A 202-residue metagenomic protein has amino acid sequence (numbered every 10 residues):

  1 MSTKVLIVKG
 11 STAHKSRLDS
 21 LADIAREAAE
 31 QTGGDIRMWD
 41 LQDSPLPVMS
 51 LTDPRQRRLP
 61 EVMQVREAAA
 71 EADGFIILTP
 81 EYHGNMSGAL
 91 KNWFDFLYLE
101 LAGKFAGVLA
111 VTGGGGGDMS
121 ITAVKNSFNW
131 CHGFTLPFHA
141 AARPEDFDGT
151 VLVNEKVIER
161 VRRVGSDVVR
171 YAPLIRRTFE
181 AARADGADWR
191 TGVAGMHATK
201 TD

Functional and structural regions predicted by a protein language model:
S2-G34: N-terminal beta1-alpha1 ligand-phosphate binding loop
G10, L41, V111-G113: Cofactor-binding loop segments of dinucleotide-utilizing enzymes, especially the Rossmann-like FAD- and NAD(P)+-binding
L18, A22, V62, L90 (+3 more regions): A general structural signal for well-ordered alpha-helical segments in protein cores
A28, T32, E100, S127-F134 (+1 more regions): Change "in soluble alpha/beta enzymes" to "in soluble alpha/beta proteins
G33-V48, F134-P144: Short beta-strand elements in bilobed, periplasmic/extracellular small-molecule ligand-binding domains
L41-L59, G149-V151: N-terminal beta-loop-helix "entrance" segment that forms/cooperates in small-molecule cofactor or anionic ligand
R57-H132: Helix-loop-strand module that forms the ligand-binding subsite of alpha/beta enzymes
T135-D202: Glycine-rich phosphate/pyrophosphate-binding loop and the adjoining helix
